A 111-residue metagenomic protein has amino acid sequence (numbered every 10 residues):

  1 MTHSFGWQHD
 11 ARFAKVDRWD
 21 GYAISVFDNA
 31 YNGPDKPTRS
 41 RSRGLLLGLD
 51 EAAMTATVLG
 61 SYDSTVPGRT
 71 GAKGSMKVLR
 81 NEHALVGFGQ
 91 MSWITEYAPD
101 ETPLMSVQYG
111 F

Functional and structural regions predicted by a protein language model:
M1-F111: Histidine-/acidic-rich catalytic cores in large beta-rich domains
